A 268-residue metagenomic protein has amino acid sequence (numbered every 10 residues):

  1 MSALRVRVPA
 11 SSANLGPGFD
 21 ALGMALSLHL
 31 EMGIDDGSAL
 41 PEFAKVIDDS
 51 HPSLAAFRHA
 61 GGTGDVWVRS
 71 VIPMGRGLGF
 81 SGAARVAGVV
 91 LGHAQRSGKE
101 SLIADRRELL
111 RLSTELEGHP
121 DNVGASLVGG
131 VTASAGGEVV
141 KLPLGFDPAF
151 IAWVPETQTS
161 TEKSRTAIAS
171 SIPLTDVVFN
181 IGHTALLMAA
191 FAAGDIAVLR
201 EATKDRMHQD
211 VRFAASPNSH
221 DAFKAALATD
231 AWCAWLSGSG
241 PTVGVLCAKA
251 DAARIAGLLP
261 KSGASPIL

Functional and structural regions predicted by a protein language model:
M1, S12-N14, G23-L26, G77 (+6 more regions): Solvent-exposed alpha-helices and their adjacent loops that cap or buttress functional pockets in soluble metabolic
M1-R76, V90-A104, L258, L268: ATP-binding N-lobe of GHMP and related small-molecule kinases
A10, L28, G130, V154-T159 (+2 more regions): Glycine-rich beta-alpha junction loops
D36, G136, P155, V245-K249: Short beta-strand-to-loop capping motifs
G62-K141: Gly/Ser-rich oxyanion-binding loop with an adjacent helix/lid that shapes the negatively charged ligand pocket
A152-A214: Active-site rim beta-loop-alpha module in soluble metabolic enzymes
F191-L268: Glycine-rich, charge-dense phosphate/pyrophosphate-binding loop(s) and the adjacent flexible "lid"/catalytic subdomain
